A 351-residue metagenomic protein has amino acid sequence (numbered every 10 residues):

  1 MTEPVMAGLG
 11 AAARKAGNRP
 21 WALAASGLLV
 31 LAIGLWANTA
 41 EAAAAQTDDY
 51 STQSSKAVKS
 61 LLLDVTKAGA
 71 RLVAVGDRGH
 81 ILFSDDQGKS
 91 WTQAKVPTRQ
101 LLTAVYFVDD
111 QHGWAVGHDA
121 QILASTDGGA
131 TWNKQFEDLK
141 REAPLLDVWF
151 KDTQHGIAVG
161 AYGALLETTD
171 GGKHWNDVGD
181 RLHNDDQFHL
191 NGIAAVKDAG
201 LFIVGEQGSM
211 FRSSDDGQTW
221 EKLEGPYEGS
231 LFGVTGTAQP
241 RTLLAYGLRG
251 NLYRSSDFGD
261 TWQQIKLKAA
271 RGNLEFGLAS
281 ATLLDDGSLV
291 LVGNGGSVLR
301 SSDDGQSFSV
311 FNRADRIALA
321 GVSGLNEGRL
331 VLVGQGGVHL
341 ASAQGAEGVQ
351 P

Functional and structural regions predicted by a protein language model:
T2, N18-L23, G34-P351: Residue-level hotspots at or immediately adjacent to binding/recognition sites across diverse folds
P4-S26: Bacterial N-terminal signal peptides that target proteins for export
L29-I33: Hydrophobic core
